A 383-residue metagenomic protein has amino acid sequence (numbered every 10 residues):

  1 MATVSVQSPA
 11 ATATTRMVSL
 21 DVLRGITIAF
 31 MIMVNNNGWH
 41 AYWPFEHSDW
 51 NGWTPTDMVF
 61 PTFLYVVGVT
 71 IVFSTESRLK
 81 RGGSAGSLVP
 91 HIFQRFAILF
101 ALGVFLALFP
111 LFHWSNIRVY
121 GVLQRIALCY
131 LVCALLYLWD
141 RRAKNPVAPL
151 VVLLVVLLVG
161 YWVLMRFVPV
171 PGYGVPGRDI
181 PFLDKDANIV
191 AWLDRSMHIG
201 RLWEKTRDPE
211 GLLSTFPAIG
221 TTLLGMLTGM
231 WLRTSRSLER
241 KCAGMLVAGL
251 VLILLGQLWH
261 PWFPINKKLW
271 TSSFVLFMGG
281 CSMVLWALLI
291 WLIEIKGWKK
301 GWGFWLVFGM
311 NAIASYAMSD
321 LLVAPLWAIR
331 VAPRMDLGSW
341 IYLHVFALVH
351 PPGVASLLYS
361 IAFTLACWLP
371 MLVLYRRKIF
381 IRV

Functional and structural regions predicted by a protein language model:
A2-L88, A312, S319, P325 (+1 more regions): N-terminal signal-anchor module of multipass membrane proteins
A2-V6, E294, L322-V323, A328-V383: C-terminal "closing" transmembrane helix and its immediate cytosolic amphipathic cap in multi-pass membrane proteins
A13-V22, T27, C242-L254, S272 (+2 more regions): Functional transmembrane helices that form membrane-embedded active or gating regions
W53, F60, D208-A218, K267-M283 (+3 more regions): Membrane-interface transmembrane-helix boundary segments in multi-pass integral membrane proteins
S77-W139: Membrane-interface helix-loop-helix modules in multi-pass inner-membrane proteins
P110-Y120, P261-S272, V354: Membrane-interface helix caps and helix-loop-helix hairpins in membrane proteins
R142-G220: Long hydrophobic alpha-helical segments that form multi-pass transmembrane helix bundles in integral membrane proteins
L227-E294: Long, well-ordered mid-to-C-terminal structural blocks that present hydrophobic/aromatic surfaces
